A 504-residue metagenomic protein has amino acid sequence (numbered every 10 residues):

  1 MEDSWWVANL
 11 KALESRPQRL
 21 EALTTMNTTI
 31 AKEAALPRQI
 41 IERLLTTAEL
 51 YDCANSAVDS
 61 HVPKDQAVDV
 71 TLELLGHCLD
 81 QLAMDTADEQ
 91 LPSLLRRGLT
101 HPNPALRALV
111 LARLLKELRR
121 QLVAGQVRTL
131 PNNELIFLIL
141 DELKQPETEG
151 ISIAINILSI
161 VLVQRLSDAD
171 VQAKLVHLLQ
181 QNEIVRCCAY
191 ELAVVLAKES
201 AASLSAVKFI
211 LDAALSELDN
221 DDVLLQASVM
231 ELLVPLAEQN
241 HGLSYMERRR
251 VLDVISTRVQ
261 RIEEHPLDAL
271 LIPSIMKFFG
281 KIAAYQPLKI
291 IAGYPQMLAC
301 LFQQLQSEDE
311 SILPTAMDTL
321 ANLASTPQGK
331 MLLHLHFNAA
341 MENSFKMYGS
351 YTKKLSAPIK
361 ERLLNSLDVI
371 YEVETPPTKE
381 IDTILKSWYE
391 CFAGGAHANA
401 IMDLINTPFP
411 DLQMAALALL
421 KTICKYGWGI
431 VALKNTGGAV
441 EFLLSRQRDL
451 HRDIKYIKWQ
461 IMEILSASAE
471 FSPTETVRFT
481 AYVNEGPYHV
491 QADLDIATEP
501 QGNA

Functional and structural regions predicted by a protein language model:
M1-V62, Q172, V490-A504: N-terminal "cap/leader" segments of large eukaryotic alpha-helical scaffolds
E2-V7, P37, I41-A54, M84-L95 (+8 more regions): Core helices of alpha-solenoid repeat scaffolds
L10-P17, A48, A54-P63, G98-P102 (+9 more regions): Alpha-solenoid helical repeat architecture
R19, K64, V68, R107 (+8 more regions): Residue-level detector of extended alpha-helical repeat arrays and alpha-solenoid scaffolds
M26-A31, T71-D80, R113-L122, A154-V163 (+8 more regions): Hydrophobic residues within the alpha-helices of tandem HEAT/HEAT-like
K32-E42, D80-D85, R120-R128, L162-S167 (+7 more regions): Alpha-solenoid ARM/HEAT helical repeat scaffolds used for protein-protein interactions
N103-P104, L114-Q304, E308-I312, A316 (+1 more regions): Solenoidal tandem-repeat scaffolds enriched in leucines and small polar residues
L444, R448-A504: Eukaryotic acidic, Ser/Thr-rich intrinsically disordered low-complexity regions
